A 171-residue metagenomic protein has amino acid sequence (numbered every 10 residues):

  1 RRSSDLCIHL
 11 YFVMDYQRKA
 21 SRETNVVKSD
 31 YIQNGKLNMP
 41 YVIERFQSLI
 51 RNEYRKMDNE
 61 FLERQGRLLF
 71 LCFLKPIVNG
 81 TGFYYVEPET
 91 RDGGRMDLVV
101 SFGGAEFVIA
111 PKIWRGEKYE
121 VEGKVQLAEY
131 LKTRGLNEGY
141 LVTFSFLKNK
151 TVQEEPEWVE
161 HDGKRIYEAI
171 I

Functional and structural regions predicted by a protein language model:
L6-N38: Short, amphipathic alpha-helical interaction segments positioned at domain boundaries
Q33-N34, E53-Q65, Y85-T90, K112-Y119: Short, contiguous acidic/charged loop-to-helix segments that flank catalytic cores in large enzymes
Y41-Y85: Acidic-basic catalytic patches of nuclease active cores, encompassing PD-(D/E)XK and other metal-cofactor nuclease
F70, L98-V100, G104-G116, Y130: Conserved catalytic cores of phosphodiester-cleaving nucleases, focusing on short active-site segments
F73-G104: Active-site metal-binding core of divalent-cation-utilizing nuclease and nuclease-like domains
E120-K124, L131-H161: Nucleic-acid nuclease catalytic cores
E160-I171: Charged, structured surface patches that assemble and position nucleic-acid processing machinery
